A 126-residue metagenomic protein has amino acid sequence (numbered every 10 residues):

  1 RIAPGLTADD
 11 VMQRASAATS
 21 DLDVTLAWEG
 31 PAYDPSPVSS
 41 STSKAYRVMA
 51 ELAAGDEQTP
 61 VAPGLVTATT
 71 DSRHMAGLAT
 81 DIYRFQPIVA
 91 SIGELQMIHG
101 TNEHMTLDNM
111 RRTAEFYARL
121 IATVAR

Functional and structural regions predicted by a protein language model:
R1-A118, A122-A125: Metal-dependent amide/peptide-bond hydrolase catalytic core, centered on the "pita-bread" metallohydrolase fold
